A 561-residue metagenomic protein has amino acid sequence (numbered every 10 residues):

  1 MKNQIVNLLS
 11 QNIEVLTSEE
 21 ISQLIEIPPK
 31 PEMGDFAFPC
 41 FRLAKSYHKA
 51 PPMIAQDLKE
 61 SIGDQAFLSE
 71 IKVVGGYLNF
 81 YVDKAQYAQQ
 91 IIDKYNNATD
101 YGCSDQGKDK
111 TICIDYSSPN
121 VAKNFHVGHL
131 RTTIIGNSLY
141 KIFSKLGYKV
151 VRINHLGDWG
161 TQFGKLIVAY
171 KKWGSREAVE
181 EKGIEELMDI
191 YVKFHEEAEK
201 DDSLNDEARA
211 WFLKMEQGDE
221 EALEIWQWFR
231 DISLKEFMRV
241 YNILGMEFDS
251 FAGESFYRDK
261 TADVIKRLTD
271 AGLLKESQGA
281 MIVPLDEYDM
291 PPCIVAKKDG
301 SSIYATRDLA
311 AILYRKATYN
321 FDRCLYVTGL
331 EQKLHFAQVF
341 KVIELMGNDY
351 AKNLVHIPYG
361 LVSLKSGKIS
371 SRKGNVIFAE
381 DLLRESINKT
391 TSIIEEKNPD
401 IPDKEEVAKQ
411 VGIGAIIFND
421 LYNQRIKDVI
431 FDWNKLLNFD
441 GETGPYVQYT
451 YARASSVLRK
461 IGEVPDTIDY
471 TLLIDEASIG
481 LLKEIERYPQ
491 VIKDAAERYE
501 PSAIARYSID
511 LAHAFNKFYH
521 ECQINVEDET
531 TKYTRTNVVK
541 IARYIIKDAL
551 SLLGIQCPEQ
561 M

Functional and structural regions predicted by a protein language model:
M1-A88, T99, C103-M561: Non-catalytic interaction-recognition regions
Q89-K94: Short, charged, solvent-exposed linker or helix-capping segments at domain edges/interfaces that act as flexible hinges
